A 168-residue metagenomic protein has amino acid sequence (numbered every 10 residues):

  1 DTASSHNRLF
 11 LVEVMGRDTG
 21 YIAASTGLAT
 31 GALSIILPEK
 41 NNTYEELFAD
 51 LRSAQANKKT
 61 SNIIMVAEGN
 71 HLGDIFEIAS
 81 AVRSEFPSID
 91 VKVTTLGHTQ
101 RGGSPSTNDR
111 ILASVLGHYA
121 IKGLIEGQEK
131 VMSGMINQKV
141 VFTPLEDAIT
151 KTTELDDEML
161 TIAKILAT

Functional and structural regions predicted by a protein language model:
D1, A23, A113-I121: Hydrophobic alpha-helical segments within soluble ligand-binding/sensing domains
A3-D90: Accessory alpha-helical/coil subdomains and C-terminal extensions that flank or cap enzyme catalytic cores
Q55, A120-Q128: Short, hydrophobic alpha-helical segments
V66, K92-V93, V131-M135: Conserved active-site loop/cleft motifs that coordinate metal ions or position small ligands
I75-I78, S104-I111, T143-K151: Short glycine/threonine-rich loop-to-helix capping motif typified by GTGT followed within a few residues by an Asp-Pro
T99-S114, L124-I125: Catalytic, metal-anchored helix/loop core of enzyme active sites in primary metabolism
V131-T168: Phosphate-binding loop/pocket of nucleotide- and phosphate-handling active sites
